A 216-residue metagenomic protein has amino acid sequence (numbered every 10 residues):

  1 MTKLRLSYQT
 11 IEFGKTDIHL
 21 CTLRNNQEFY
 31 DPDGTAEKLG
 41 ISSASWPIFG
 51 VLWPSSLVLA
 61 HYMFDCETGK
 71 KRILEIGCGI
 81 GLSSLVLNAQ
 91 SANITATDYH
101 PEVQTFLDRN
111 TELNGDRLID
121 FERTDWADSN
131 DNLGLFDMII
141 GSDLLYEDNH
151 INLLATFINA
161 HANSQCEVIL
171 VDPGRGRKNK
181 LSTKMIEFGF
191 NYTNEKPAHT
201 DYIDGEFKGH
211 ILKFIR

Functional and structural regions predicted by a protein language model:
M1-R216: S-adenosylmethionine-dependent methyltransferases
